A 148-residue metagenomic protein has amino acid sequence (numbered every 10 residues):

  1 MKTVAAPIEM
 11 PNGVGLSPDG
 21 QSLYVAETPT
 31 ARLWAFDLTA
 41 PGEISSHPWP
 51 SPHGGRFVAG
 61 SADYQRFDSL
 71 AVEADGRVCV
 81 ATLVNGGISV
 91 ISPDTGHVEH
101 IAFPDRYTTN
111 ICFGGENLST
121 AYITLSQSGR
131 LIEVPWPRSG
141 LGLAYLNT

Functional and structural regions predicted by a protein language model:
M1, L23, L33-A35, I88 (+1 more regions): Hydrophobic beta-strand positions in blades of beta-propellers and related beta-sheet-rich domains
M1-S22, G54-V78, D105-T120, S128: Beta-rich, blade/repeat-based domains predominating in secreted/periplasmic proteins but also intracellular
K2-A5, S45-A59, E99-F103, G142-T148: Beta-propeller fold detector
G15-G42: Glycine- and Gly-Pro-enriched alpha-helical subdomains that act as flexible, kink-prone "lid/hinge" or packing modules
A26, A81, Y122-S126: Residue-level marker for isolated small/hydroxyl-bearing positions within beta-strands of beta-sheet-rich domains
A31-R32, F36-A40, S51-H97: Loop/turn-rich, solvent-exposed surfaces of beta-rich toroidal or solenoidal domains
F36-H47, P135-L143: Short loop/turn segments immediately following beta-strands, especially the blade-tip and inter-blade linker loops
N110-T148: Blade-level signature of beta-propeller repeat domains, shared across WD40, Kelch, NHL, RCC1 and BNR/Asp-box propellers
